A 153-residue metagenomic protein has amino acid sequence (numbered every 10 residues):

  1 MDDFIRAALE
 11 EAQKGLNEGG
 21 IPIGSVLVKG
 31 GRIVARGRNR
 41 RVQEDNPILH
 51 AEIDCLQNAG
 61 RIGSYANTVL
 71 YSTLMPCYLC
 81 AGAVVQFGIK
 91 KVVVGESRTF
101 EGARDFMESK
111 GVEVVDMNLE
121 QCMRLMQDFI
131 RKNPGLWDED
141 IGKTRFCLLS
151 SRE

Functional and structural regions predicted by a protein language model:
M1-E18: Short, basic/aromatic recognition patches
L9, R124-E153: Secretory/periplasmic and organellar redox-cofactor proteins
E18-P22, Y65-N67: Short secondary-structure junction motifs
I23-G31: Short beta-strand scaffold segments in enzyme catalytic cores
A35-Q127: Zn2+-dependent cytidine deaminase-like catalytic core
